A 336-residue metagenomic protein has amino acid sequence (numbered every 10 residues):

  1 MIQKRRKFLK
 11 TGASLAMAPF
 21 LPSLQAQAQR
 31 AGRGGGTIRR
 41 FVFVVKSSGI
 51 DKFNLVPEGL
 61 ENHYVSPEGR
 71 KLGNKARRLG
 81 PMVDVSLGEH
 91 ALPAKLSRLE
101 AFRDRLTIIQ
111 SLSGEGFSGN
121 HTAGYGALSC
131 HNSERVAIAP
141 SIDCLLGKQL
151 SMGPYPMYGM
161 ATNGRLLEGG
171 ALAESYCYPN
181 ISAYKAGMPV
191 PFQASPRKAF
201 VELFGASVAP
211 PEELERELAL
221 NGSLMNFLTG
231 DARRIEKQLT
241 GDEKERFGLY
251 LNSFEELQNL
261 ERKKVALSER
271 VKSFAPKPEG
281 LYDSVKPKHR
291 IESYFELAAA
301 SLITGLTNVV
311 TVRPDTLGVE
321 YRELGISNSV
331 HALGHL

Functional and structural regions predicted by a protein language model:
M1-L336: Ligand-binding pockets and gating/stacking loops
